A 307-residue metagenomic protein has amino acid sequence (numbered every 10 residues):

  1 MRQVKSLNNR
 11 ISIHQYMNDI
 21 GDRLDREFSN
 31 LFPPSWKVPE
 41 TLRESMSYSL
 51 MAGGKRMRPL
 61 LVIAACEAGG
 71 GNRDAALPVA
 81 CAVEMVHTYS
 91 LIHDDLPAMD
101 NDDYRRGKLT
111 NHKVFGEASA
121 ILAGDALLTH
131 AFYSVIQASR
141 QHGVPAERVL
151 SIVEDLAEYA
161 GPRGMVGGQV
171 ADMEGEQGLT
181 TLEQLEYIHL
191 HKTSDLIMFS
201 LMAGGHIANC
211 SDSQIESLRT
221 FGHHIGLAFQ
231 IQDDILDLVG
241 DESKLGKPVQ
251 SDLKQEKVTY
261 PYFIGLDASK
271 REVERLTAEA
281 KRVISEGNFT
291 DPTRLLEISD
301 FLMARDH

Functional and structural regions predicted by a protein language model:
M1-H307: All-alpha prenyltransferase/terpene-synthase fold signal
